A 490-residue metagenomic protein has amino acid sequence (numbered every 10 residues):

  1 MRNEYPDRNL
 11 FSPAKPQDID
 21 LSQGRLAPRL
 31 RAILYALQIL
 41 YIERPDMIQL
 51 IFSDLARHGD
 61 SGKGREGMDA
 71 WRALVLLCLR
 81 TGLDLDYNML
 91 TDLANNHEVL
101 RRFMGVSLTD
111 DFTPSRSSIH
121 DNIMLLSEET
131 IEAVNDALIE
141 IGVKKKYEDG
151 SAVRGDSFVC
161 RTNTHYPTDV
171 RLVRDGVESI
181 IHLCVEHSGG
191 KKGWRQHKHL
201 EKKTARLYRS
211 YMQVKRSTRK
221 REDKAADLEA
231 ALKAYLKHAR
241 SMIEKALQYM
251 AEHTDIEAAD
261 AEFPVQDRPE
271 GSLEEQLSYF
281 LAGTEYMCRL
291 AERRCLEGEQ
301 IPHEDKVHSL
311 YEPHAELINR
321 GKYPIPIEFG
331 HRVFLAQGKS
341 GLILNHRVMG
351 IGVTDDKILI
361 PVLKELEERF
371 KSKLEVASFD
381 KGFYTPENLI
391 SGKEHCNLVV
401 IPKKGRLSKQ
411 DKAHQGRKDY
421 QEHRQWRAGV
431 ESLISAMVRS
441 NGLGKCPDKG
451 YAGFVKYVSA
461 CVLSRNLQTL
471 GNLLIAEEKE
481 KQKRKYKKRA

Functional and structural regions predicted by a protein language model:
M1-M47, A476-A490: Charged, often Cys/His-bearing segments associated with DNA-binding zinc-finger transcription factors
A32-V75: Basic, short loop/linker segments at the boundary and entry of helix-turn-helix/winged-helix-like folds
H58-A70, L83-M124, I131, V153: Trp/Phe/Arg-rich N-terminal binding region typifying the photolyase-homology
G64-M68, S378-E387, G405-R406: Acidic, metal-coordinating catalytic cores used for nucleic-acid/nucleotide bond scission and strand-transfer chemistry
L76, L90-T91, S115-H120, D149-R161 (+7 more regions): Short, conserved catalytic/metal-binding motifs centered on acidic residues
V106-E312: Active-site- or DNA-interface-adjacent structural scaffold in DNA-acting proteins
S278-A282, K418-A490: Basic, amphipathic alpha-helical segments enriched in Lys/Arg and hydrophobic/aromatic residues
H314, K322-R369: Electropositive, glycine- and tryptophan-enriched low-complexity nucleic-acid-binding patches
